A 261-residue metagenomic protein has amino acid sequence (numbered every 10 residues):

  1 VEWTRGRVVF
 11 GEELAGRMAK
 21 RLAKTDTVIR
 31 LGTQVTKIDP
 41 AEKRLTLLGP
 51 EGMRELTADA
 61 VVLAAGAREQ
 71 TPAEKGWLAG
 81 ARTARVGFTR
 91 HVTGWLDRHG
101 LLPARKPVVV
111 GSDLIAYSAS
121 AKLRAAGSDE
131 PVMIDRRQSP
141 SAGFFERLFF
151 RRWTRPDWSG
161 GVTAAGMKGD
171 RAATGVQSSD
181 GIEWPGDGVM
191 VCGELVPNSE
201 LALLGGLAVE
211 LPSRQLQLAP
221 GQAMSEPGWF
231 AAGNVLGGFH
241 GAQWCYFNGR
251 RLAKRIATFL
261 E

Functional and structural regions predicted by a protein language model:
V1-R17, K106-E146, P212: Beta1-alpha1 glycine-rich phosphate/pyrophosphate-binding loop at the start of Rossmann-like nucleotide-binding domains
G11-E12, G16-K106, G175-S179, M190 (+1 more regions): FAD-binding core/adjacent interface of flavoenzyme oxidoreductases
A19-L47, L56, R124-S213: A Rossmann-like FAD-binding core segment of flavoenzymes
E69, D113-I115, V196, L236: Residue-level detector of alpha-helix initiation sites
E74-W77, S120-L123, L201-L204, Q243-W244: Short amphipathic alpha-helical segments
V86-L96, G188, C192-F239: FAD-site-proximal beta/loop scaffold in flavoenzymes
T89-R90, G94-R98, P140-R147, M167-G169 (+1 more regions): Short, charged, surface-exposed secondary-structure boundary motifs
A232-L260: A conserved FAD-binding loop/helix module that cradles the flavin
